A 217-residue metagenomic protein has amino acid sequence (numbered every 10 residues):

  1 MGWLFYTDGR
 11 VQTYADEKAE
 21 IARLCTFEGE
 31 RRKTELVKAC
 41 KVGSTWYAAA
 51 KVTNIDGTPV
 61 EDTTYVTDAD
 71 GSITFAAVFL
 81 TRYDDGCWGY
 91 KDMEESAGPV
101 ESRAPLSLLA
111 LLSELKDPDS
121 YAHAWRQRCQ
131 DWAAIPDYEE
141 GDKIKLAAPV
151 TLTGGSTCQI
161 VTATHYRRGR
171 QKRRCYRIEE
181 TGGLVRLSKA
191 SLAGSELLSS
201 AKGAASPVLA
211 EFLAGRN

Functional and structural regions predicted by a protein language model:
G2-W3, G9, A39, G43 (+6 more regions): Acidic interaction surfaces
F5-G43: Negatively charged, low-complexity tracts enriched in Asp/Glu with abundant Ser/Thr
V11-Q12, A22, W46-A48, P59 (+5 more regions): Hydrophobic residues embedded in beta-strands of well-ordered beta-sheets
E17-E20, K33, P59-E61, I73 (+2 more regions): Short amphipathic alpha-helical segments that mediate assembly, nucleic-acid/protein binding, or membrane association
R31-T81, V150-R167: Amphipathic, interaction-prone secondary-structure segments
G86-W132, C175-N217: Intrinsically disordered, low-complexity, charged/polar segments
I135-V150: Short coil-to-beta transition motif at edge beta-strands of beta-rich domains
V150-A190: Basic/aromatic-rich interaction segments and small domains that mediate binding to polyanionic partners
